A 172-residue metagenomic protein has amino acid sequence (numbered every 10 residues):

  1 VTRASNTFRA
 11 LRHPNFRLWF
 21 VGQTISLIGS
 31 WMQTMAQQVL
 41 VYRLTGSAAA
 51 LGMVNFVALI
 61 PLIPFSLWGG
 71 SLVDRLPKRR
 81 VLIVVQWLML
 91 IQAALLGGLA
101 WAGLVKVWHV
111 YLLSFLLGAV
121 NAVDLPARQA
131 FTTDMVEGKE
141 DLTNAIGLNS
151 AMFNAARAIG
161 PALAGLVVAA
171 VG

Functional and structural regions predicted by a protein language model:
V1-G172: Alpha-helical transmembrane-bundle signature of multi-pass membrane transport and export proteins
